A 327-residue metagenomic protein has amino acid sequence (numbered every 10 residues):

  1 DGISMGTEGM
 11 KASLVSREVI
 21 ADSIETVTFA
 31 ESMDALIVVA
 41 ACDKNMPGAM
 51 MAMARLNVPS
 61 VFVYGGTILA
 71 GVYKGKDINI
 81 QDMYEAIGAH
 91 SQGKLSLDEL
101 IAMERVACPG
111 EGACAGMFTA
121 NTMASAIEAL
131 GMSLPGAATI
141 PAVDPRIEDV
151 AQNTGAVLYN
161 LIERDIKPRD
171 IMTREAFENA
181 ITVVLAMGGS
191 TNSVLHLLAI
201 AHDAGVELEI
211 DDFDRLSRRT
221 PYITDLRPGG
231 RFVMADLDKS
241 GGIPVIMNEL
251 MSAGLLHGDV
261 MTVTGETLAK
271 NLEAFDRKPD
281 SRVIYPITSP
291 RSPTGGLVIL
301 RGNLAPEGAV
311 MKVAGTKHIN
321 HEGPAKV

Functional and structural regions predicted by a protein language model:
D1-Y64, I68: Long, structured ligand/cofactor-binding scaffold of large enzymes
E8-G9, S13, M46, A52-V58 (+1 more regions): Catalytic or ion-coupling anion/metal-binding cores of large enzyme and transporter domains
